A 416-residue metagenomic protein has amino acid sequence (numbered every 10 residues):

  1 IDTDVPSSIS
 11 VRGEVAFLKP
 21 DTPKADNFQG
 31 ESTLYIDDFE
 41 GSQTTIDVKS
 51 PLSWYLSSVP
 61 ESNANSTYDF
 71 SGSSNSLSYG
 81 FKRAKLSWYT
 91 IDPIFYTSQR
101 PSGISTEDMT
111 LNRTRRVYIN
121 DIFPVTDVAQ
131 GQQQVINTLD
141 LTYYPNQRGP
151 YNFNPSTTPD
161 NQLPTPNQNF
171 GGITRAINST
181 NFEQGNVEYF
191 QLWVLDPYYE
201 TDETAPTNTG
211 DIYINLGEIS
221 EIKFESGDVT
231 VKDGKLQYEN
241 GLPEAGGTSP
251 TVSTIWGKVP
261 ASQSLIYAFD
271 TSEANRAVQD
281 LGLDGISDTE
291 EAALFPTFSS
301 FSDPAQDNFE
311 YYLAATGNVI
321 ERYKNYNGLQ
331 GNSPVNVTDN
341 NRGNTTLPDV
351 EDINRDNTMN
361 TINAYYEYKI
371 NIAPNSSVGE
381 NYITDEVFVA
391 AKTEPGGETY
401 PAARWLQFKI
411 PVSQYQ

Functional and structural regions predicted by a protein language model:
I1-Q416: Surface-exposed, low-hydrophobicity segments enriched in Gly/Pro/acidic/Ser residues that characterize the mature
